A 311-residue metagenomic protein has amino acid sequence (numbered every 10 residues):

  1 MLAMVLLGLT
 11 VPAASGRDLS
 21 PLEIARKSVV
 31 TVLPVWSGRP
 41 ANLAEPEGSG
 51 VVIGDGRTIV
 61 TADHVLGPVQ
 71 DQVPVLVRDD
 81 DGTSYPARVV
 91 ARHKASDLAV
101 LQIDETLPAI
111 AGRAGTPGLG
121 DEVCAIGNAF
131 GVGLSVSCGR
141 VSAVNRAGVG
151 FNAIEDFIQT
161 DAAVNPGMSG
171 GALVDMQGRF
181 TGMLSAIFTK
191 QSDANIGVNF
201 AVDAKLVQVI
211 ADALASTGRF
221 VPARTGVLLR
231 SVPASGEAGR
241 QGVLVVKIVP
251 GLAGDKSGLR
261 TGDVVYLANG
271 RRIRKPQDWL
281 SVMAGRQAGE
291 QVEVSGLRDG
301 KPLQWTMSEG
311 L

Functional and structural regions predicted by a protein language model:
M1-T10: Bacterial N-terminal signal peptides
A13-V52, T58-A62, V69-Q70, L98 (+3 more regions): N-terminal activation segment of mature serine protease catalytic domains
S20, R88-A91, Q102, L206-L311: C-terminal recognition in membrane/secretory proteostasis and scaffolding
I24, G38-L43, D80, V90-S96 (+4 more regions): Gly/Ser-enriched beta-turn/beta-hairpin loop segments
V30-V32, G50, G56-T61, A87 (+13 more regions): Terminal peptide-recognition signature
G38-P46, V65, V69-V73, I126-G139 (+2 more regions): Active-site loop architecture of trypsin-fold serine endopeptidases
P40, G54-L134, A238, E293 (+1 more regions): Conserved active-site neighborhood of the chymotrypsin/trypsin-like protease fold
P46-G50, P108-G115, F130, Q159-V174 (+2 more regions): Gly/Ser-rich catalytic serine loop of serine hydrolases
